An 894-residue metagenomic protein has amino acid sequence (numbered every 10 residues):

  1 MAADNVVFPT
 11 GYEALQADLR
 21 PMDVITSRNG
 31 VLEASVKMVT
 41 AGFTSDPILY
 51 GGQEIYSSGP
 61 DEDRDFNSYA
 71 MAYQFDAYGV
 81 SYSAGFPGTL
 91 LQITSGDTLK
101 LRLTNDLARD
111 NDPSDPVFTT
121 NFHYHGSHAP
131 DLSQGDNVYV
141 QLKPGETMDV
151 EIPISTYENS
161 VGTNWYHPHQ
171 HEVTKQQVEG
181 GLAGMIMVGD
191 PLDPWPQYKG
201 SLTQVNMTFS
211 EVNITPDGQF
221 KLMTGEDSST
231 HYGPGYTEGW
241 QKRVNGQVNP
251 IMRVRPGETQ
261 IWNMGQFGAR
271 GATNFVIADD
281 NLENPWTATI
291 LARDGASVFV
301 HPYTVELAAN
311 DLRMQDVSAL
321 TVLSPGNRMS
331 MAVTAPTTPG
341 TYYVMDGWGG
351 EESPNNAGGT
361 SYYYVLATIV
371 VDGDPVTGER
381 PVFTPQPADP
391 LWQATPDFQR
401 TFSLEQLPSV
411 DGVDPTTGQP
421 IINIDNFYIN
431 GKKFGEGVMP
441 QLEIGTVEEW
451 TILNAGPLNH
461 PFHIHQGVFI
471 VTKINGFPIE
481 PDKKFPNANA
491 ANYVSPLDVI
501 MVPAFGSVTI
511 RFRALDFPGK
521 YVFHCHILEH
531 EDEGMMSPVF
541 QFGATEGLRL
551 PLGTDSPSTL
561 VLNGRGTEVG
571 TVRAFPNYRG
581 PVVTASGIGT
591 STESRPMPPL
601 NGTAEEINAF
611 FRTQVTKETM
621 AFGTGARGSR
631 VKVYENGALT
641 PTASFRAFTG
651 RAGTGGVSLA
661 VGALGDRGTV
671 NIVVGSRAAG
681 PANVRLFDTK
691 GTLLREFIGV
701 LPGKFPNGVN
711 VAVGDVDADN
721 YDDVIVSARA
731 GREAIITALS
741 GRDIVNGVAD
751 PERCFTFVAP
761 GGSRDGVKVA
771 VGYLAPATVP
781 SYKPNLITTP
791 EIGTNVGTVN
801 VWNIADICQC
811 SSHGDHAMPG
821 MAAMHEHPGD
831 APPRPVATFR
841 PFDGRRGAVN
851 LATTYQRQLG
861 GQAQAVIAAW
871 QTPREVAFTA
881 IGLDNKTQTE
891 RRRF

Functional and structural regions predicted by a protein language model:
M1-Q141, T147-D149, T224-W262, F267 (+3 more regions): N-terminal, post-signal-peptide metal-ligating segments of extracellular/periplasmic oxidoreductases, dominated by
M1-T44, L49, K175, E179-S210 (+5 more regions): Extended terminal and domain-junction accessory segments
Y78-I93, T120, Y124-N159, P285-T337 (+2 more regions): Extracytoplasmic beta-sandwich strand-turn segments characteristic of Greek-key/jelly-roll folds
A129-G145, P216-D217, K221-Q386, P486: Histidine- and aromatic-rich segments of cupredoxin/plastocyanin-like copper-binding domains
E546-P551, V583-P599, N608-R612, K617-A621 (+8 more regions): Beta-propeller blade termini
V561-G570, A574, V631-A647, N683-V700 (+5 more regions): Beta-propeller blade repeat segments, especially FG-GAP/WD-type strand-to-loop junctions in 6- to 7-bladed propeller
R573-G587, S629, S644-V661, I698-A712 (+4 more regions): Repeat-based blade/solenoid architectures
G625-G628, A678-P681, A730-E733, E791-N795 (+1 more regions): Short glycine/acidic-enriched loop and turn motifs that connect beta-strands
